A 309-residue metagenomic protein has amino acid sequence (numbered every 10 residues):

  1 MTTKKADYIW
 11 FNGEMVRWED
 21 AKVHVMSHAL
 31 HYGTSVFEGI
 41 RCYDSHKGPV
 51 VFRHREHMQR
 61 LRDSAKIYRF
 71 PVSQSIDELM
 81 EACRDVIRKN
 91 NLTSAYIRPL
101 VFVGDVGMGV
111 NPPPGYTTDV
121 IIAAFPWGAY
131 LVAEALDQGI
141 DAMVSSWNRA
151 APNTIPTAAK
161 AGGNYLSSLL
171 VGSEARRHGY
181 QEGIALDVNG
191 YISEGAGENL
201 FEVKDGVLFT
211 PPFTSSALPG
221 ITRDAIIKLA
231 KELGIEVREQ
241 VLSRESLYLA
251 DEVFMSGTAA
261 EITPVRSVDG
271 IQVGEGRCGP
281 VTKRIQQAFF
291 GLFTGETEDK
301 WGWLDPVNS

Functional and structural regions predicted by a protein language model:
M1-Q74, E78-D85, M108-S309: Helix-start/capping segments and mature chain N-termini
R88-A95, I235: Short secondary-structure junctions
F102-G107: Short, internal active-site loops enriched in acidic
